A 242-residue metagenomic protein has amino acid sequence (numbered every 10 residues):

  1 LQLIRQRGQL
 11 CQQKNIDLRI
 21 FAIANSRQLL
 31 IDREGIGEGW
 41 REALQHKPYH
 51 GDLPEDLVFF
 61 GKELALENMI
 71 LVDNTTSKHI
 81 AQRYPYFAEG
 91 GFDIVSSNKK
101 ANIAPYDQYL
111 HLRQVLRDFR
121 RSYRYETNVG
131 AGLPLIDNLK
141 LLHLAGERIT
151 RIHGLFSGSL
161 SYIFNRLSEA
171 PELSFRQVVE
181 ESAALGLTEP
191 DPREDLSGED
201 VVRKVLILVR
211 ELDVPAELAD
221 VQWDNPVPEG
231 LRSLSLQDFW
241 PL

Functional and structural regions predicted by a protein language model:
L1-E89: N-terminal glycine-/serine-/threonine-rich beta1-alpha1-beta2 phosphate-ribose binding loop of Rossmann-like
L1-Q12, R27, I31, T76 (+5 more regions): Structural signal for hydrophobic packing residues in well-ordered secondary-structure cores of soluble enzyme domains
Q2, D32-G37, Y106-Y109, P134-K140 (+1 more regions): Short acidic, glycine/serine/threonine-rich loops at helix termini
S77-G90, K99-T127, A131-L142: Rossmann-fold NAD(P)-binding glycine/threonine-rich loop
I94-V95, Y123-R124, E189: Hydrophobic beta-strand scaffold residues
R117-R120, R124-L185, E199: Rossmann-like NAD(P)H-binding beta-loop-alpha module
R166, R176-L242: Substrate-binding/catalytic subdomain of NAD(P)-dependent oxidoreductase enzymes
